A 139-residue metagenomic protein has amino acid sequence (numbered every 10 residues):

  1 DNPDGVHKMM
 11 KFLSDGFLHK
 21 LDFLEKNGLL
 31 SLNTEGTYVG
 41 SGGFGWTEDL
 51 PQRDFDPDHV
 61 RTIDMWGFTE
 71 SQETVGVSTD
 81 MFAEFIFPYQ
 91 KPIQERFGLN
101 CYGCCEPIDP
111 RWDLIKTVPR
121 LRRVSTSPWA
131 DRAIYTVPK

Functional and structural regions predicted by a protein language model:
D1-K139: Active-site loop segments of alpha/beta catalytic cores
